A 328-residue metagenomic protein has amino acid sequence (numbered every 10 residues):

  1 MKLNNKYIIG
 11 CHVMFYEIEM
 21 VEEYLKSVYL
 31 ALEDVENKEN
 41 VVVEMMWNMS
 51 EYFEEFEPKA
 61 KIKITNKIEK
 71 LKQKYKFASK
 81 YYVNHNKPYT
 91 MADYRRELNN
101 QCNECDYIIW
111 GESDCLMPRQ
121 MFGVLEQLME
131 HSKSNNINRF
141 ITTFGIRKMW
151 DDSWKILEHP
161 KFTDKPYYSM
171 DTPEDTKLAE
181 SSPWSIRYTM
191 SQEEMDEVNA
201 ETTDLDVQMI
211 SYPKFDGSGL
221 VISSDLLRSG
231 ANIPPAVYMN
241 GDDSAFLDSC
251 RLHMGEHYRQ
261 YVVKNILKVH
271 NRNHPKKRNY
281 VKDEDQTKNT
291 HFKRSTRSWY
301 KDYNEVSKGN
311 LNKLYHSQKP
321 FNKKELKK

Functional and structural regions predicted by a protein language model:
N5-H12, V28, N40-M45: Hydrophobic targeting segments
M14-Y24, P88, A92-R96, M121 (+2 more regions): Catalytic phosphate/metal-binding cores of nucleic-acid and nucleotide-processing enzymes, i.e., regions that mediate
E17-E33, F56-A60: Short, well-formed alpha-helical segments that are part of the catalytic scaffolds of diverse glycosyltransferases
N48, G111-D114, G145: Active-site acidic Asp-centered loop
Y52-C105: Active-site-proximal specificity loops/subdomain of glycosyltransferases
N99, P118-R228: Conserved catalytic core of nucleotide-sugar-dependent glycosyltransferases
C105-P118: Short beta-strand-to-loop acidic/aromatic patch adjacent to the donor-nucleotide binding site
E197-K328: C-terminal catalytic/acceptor-binding lobe
